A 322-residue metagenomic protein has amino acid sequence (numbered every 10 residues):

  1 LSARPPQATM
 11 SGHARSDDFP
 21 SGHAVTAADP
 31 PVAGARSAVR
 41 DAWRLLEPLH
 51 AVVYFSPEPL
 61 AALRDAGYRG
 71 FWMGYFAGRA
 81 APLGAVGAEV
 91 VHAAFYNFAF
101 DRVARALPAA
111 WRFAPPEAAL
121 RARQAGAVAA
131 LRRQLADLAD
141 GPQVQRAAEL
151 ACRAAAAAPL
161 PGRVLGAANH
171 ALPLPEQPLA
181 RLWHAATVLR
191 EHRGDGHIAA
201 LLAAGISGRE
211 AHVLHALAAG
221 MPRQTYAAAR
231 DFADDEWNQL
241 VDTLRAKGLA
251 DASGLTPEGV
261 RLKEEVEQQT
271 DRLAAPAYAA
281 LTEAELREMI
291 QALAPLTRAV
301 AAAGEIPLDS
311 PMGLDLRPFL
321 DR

Functional and structural regions predicted by a protein language model:
L1-S21: N-terminal amphipathic/basic-hydrophobic helices that include classical n-h-c signal peptides and signal-anchor
A14-N238, D309-R322: Phosphate/adenylate-binding glycine loop and adjacent helical scaffold
A148, L165-A168, L179, A252-Q269: Accessory beta->alpha helical hairpin/"wing" motif in late/C-terminal subdomains of nucleic-acid enzymes
E236-G248, G259: Basic amphipathic alpha-helical segments that dock to polyanions
T243, E258-R261, E265, E288-P295: Charged, amphipathic alpha-helical oligomerization/scaffolding segments
A246-L249, E264, Q268-D271, A275 (+2 more regions): Charged/polar positions within long, soluble alpha-helices
P276-F319: Terminal interaction helix/tail motif
